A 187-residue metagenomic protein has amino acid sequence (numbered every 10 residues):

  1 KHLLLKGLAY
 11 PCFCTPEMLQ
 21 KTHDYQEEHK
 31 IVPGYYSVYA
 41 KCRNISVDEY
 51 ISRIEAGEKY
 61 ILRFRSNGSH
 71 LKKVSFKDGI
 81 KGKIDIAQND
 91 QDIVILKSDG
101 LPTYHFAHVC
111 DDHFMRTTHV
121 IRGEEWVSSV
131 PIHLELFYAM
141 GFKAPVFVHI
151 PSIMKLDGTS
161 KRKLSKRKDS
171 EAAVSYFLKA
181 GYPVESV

Functional and structural regions predicted by a protein language model:
H2-R167, A173-S175: Active-site cores that bind ATP or allylic diphosphates and position pyrophosphate for catalysis
E171-S186: A conserved active-site cap/scaffold subdomain adjacent to cofactor or substrate pockets
